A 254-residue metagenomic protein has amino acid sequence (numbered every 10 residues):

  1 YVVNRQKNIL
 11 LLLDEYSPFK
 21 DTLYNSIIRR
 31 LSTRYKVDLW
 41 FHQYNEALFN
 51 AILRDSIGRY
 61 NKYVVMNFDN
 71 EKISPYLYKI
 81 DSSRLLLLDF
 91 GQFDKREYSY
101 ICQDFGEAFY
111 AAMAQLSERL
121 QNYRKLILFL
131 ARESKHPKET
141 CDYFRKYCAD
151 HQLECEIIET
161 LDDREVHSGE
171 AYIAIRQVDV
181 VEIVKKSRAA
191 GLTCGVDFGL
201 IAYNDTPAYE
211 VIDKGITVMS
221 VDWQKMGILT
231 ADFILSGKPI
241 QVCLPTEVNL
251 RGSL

Functional and structural regions predicted by a protein language model:
Y1-A111, A171-Y172, V178: Alpha-helical recognition/docking segments in bacterial nutrient-uptake and carbohydrate-utilization systems
I9-L12, I127, I201: Short, well-ordered beta-strand segments
F19-T33, A108-Q115, K135-L153, E182 (+2 more regions): Short, solvent-exposed amphipathic alpha-helices that sit in or adjacent to ligand/effector-binding or catalytic
L31-Q43, K125-L128, C141-A171: Short beta-strand elements in bilobed, periplasmic/extracellular small-molecule ligand-binding domains
L77-S82, L120, A190-G195: Short, conserved loop/helix-junction motifs that constitute active-site signature segments in enzyme catalytic cores
G91-I127, V180, M219-P239: Hydrophobic alpha-helical segments within soluble ligand-binding/sensing domains
Y110-H151, V242-L254: An alpha-beta-alpha
S168-A171, V178-L254: Flexible loop/turn connectors
